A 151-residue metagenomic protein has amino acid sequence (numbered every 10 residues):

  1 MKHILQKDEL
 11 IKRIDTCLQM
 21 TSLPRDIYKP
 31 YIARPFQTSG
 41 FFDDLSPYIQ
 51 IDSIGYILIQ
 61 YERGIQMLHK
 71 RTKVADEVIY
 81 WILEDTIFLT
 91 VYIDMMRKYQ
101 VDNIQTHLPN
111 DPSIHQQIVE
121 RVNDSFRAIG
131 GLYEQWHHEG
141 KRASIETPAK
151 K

Functional and structural regions predicted by a protein language model:
M1-Y48: N-terminal "first-domain core" detector
K2-K7, V91-K151: Intrinsically disordered, low-complexity, charge-dense segments enriched in Lys/Arg and Glu/Asp interspersed
I4, G64-T72: Short, charged/polar micro-motifs that form catalytic or ligand-binding hotspots
T16-P24, S39, D85, V101 (+2 more regions): Surface-exposed polar/charged interaction patches
D26-Y28, P35, G55, I59 (+1 more regions): Residue-level signal for well-ordered alpha-helical segments
T38-M67: Short aromatic-glycine-(Arg/Gly/Cys) micro-motifs in beta-strand/loop hairpins
M67, V74-D76, M96, Q100: Generic alpha-helical propensity signal that fires on short helical segments and nearby coil/disordered stretches
T72-V91: Ampiphathic alpha-helical segments that act as solvent-exposed interaction surfaces
